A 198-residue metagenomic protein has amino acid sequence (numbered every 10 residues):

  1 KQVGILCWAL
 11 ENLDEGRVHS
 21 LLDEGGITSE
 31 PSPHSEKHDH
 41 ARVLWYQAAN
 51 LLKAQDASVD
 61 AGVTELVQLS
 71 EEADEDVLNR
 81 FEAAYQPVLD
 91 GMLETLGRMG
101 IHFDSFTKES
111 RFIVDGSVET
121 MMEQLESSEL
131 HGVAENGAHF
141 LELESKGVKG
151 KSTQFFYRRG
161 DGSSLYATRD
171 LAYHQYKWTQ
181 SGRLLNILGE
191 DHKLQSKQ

Functional and structural regions predicted by a protein language model:
K1-Q198: NTP-dependent nucleotidyl-transfer catalytic core
